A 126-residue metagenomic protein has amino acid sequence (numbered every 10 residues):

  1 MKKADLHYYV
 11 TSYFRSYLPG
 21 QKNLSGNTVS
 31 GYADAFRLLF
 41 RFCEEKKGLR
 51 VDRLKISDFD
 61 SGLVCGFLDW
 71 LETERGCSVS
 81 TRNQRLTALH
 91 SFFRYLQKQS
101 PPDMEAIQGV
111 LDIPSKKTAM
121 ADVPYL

Functional and structural regions predicted by a protein language model:
M1-A4: Blade/loop signatures of beta-propeller domains
L6-H7, G31: Gly/serine-rich nucleotide phosphate-binding loop at the start of the catalytic core of nucleotide/ADP-ribose-handling
T11-N27, A33-D122: N-terminal core-binding DNA-recognition domain of tyrosine recombinases/integrases
Y125: Basic nucleic-acid-binding interfaces
